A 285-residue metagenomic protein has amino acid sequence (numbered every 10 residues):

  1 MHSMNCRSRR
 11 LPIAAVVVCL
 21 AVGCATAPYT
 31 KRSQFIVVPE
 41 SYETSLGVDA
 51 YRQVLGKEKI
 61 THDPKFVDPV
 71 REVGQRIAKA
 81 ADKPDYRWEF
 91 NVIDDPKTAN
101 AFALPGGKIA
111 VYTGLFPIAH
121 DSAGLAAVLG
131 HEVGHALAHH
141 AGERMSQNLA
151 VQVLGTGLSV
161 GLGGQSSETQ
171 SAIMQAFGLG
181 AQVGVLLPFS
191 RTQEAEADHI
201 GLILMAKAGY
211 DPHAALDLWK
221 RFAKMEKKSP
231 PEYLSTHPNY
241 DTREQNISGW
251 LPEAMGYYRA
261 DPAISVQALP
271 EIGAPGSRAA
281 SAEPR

Functional and structural regions predicted by a protein language model:
C6, L11-P12, C24-R285: A Zn2+-metalloprotease active-site environment signal
